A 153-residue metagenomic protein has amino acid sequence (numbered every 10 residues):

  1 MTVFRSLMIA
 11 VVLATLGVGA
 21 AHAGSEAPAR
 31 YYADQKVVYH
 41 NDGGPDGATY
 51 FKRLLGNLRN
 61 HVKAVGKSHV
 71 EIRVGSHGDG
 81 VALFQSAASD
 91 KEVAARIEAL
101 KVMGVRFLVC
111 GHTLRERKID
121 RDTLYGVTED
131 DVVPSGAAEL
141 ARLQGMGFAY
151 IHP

Functional and structural regions predicted by a protein language model:
M1-M8: Bacterial N-terminal signal peptides that target proteins for export
M8-G17: Bacterial N-terminal signal peptides
G19-A23: Sec/Tat signal peptide C-region and signal peptidase I cleavage site
G24-V74: N-terminal secretory signal peptides
V37-H40, R73-S76, R106-V109, H152: Structural recognition of the beta-strand scaffold that forms the well-ordered cores of secreted hydrolase catalytic
G47-T49, A82-Q85, R117-I119: Extracytoplasmic/secreted cell-surface and envelope-processing proteins
E71-Q85, T113: Acidic helix-start/capping segments at beta-turn-to-alpha-helix junctions
A87-P153: A cross-taxonomic marker for long C-terminal extensions/tails that follow the last structured domain
